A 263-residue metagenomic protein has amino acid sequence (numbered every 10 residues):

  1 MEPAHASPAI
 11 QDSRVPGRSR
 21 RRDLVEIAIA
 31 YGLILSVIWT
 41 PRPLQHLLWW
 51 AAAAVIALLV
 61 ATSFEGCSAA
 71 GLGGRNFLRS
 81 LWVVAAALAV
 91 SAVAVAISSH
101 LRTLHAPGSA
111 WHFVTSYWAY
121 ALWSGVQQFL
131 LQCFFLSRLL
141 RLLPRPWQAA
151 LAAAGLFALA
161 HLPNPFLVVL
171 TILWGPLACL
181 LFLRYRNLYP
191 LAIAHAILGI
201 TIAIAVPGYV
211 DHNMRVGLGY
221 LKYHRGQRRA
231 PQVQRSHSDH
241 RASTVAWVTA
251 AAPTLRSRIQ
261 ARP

Functional and structural regions predicted by a protein language model:
M1-G17: Short, Lys/Arg-rich, polar N-terminal cytosolic tail immediately upstream of the first transmembrane signal-anchor
P16-F64, R79, V83: Alpha-helical transmembrane segments in multi-pass membrane proteins
S36-P41, A96-A106: Juxtamembrane "helix-exit" motif on the non-cytosolic side of transmembrane helices
L59-S68, I97-S98, L181-Y185: Structural signal for the C-terminal ends of transmembrane alpha-helices and the immediately following loop
S68-L72, S99-W111, H212-R215: Membrane-interface helix termini and inter-helical loops of multi-pass transporters
A106-L159: Function-critical hydrophobic alpha-helical transmembrane segments in multi-pass membrane proteins
V168-G226: Functionally important transmembrane alpha-helices
R229, P253-Q260: N-terminal polybasic/positive-inside topogenic patches
